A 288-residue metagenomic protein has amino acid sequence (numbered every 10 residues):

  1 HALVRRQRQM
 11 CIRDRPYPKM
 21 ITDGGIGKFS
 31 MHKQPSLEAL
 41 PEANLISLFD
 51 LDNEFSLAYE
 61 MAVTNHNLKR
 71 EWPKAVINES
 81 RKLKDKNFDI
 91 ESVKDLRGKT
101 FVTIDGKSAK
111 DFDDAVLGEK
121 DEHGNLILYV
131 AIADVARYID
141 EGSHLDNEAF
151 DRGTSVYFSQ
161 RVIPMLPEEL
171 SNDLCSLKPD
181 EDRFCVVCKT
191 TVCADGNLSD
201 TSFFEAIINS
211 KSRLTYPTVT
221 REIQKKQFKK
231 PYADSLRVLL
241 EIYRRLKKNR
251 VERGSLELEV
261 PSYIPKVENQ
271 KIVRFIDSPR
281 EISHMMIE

Functional and structural regions predicted by a protein language model:
H1-D14: Single conserved hydrophobic/aromatic residue that forms the stacking wall/gate of nucleotide- or nucleobase-binding
R6, T22-G24, L96-K99: Extended non-core architectural segments that shape protein topology and connectivity
P16-K28: Short nucleic-acid-contacting surface segments enriched for D/E, G, S/T with interspersed K/R
K28, K33-S36, L51, M61-L68 (+1 more regions): Electropositive polyanion-binding surfaces
E38-L40: Cell wall/extracellular polymer interaction/catalysis modules
F55-L57: Intrinsically disordered, low-complexity segments and flexible domain linkers enriched for serine/proline and other
